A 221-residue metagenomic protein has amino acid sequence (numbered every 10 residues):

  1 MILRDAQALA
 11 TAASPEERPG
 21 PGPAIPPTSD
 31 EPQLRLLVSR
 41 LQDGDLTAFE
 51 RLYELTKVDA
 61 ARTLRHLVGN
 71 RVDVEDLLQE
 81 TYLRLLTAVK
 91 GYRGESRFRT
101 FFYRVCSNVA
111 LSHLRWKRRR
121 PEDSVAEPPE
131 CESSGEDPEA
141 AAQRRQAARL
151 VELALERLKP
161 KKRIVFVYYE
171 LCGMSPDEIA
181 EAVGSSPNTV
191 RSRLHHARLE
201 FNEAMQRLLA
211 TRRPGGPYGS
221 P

Functional and structural regions predicted by a protein language model:
M1-D43, T47, R51-L55, E127-K161 (+4 more regions): Intrinsic, short, N-terminal disordered tails of RNA polymerase sigma-factor systems
Q42-D43, H66-N70, E80-R97, W116-R118: Sigma70-family region 2
T47, V58, V68-G69, S96 (+1 more regions): Residue-level signal for the short linker/turn that defines the boundary of a DNA-recognition helix
Y53-R71, A88, L155, R207: Amphipathic, Lys/Arg- and hydrophobic-enriched alpha-helical face
L64, L85, C106, A110 (+1 more regions): Short hydrophobic clusters on alpha-helical segments that form packing/core surfaces in small helical domains
D76-L83, S96-N108: Structural recognition of an alpha-helix C-terminal capping motif at a helix-to-coil junction
K90-G94, R104-S124, R144, H196 (+1 more regions): Arg/Lys-rich amphipathic alpha helix in sigma70-family domain 2
